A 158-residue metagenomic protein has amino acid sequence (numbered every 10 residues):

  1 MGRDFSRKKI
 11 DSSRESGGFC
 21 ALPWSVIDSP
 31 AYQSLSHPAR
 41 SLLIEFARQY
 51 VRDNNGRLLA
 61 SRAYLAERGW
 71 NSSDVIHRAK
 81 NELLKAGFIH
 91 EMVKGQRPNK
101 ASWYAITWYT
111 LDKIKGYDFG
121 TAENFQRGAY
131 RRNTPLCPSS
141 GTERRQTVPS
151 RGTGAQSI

Functional and structural regions predicted by a protein language model:
M1, S34, G56, S72-D74 (+4 more regions): A general, composition-driven signal for non-globular sequence regions
M1-H37, D118-R132: Positively charged, structured surface patches that bind polyanionic biopolymers
D4-F5, S29, Q33-S34, P38 (+1 more regions): Winged helix-turn-helix DNA-binding recognition segment
A39-L43: Short alpha-helical "packing" element that flanks the helix-turn-helix/winged-helix DNA-binding module
M92, Y109-I158: Short, low-complexity, charged/polar intrinsically disordered tails
